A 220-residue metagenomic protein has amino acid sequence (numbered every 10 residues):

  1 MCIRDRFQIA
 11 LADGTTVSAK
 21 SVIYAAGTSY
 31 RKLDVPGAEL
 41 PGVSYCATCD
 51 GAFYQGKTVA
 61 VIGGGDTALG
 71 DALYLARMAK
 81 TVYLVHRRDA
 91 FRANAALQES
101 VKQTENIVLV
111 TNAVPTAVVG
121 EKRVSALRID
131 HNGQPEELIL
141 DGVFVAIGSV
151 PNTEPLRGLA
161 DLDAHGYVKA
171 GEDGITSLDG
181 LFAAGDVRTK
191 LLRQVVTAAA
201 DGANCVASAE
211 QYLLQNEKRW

Functional and structural regions predicted by a protein language model:
R4-L11, T16-A19, Y24, R77-E172 (+1 more regions): A Rossmann-like FAD-binding core segment of flavoenzymes
T16-R31, P36, L40: Short, compositionally biased "basic patch" segments
S29-R31, A38-F53, I147-V196, D201-N204 (+1 more regions): FAD-site-proximal beta/loop scaffold in flavoenzymes
Q55-K57, N112, L178: Phosphate-coordination loops involved in phosphoryl transfer and adenosine-cofactor binding
G63-G65: Glycine-rich Rossmann-fold phosphate-binding loop(s) that bind the pyrophosphate of adenine dinucleotide cofactors
A68-L69: N-terminal Rossmann-fold NAD(P) dinucleotide-binding loop
A72-L73: Generic hydrophobic/aromatic pocket-lining and core-packing "Φ" positions
